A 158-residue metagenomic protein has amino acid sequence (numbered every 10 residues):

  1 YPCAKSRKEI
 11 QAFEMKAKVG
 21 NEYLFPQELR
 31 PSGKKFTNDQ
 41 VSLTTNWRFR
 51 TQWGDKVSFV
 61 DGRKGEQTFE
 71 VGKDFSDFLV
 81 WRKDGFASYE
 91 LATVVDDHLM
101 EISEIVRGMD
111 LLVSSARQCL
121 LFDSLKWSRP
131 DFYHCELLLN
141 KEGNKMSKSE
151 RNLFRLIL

Functional and structural regions predicted by a protein language model:
P2, R7-L158: Active-site cores that bind ATP or allylic diphosphates and position pyrophosphate for catalysis
